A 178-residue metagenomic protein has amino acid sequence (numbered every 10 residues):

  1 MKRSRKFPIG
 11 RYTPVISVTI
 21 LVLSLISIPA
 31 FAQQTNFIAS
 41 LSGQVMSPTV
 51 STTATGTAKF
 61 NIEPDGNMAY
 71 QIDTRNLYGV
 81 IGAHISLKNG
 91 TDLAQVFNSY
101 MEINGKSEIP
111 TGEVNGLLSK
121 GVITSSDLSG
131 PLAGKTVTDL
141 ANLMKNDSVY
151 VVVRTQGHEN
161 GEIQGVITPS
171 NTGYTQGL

Functional and structural regions predicted by a protein language model:
K2, I28-A83, L87-L178: Metal-centered catalytic cores of metalloenzymes
K2-V18: Bacterial N-terminal signal peptides that target proteins for export
V15-S27: Bacterial N-terminal signal peptides
